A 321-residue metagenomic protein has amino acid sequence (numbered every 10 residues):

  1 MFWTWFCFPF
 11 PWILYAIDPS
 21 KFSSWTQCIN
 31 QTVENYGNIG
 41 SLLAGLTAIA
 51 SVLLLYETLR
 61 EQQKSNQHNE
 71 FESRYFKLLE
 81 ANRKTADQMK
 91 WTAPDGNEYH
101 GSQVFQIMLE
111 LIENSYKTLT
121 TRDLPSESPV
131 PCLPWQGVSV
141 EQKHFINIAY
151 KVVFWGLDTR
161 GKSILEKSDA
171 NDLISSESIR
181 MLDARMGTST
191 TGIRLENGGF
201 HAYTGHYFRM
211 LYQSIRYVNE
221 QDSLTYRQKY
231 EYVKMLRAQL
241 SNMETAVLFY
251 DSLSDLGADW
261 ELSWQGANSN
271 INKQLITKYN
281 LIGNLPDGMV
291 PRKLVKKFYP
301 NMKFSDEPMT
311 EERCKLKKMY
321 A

Functional and structural regions predicted by a protein language model:
M1-C7: Juxtamembrane interface helix immediately N-terminal to a transmembrane segment
W12-Q31, K64-A321: Amphipathic alpha-helical "stem/stalk" segments
I13-Y15, A44-L55: Hydrophobic alpha-helical segments of integral membrane proteins
C28-I49: N-terminal membrane insertion elements
I49-N69: Transmembrane signal-anchor/signal-peptide helices with a preference for the extracytoplasmic
